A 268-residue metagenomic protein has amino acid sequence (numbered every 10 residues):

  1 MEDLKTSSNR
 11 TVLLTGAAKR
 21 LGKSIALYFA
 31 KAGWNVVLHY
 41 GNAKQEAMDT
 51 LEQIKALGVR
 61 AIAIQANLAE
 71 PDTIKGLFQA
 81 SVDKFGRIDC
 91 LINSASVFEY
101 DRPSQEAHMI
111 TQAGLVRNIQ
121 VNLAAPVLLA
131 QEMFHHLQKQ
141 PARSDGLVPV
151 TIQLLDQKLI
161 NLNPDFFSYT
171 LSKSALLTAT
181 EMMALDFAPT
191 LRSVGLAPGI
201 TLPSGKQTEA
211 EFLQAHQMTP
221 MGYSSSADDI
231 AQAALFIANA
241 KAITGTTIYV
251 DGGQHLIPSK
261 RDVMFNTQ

Functional and structural regions predicted by a protein language model:
G16-R20: Conserved glycine-rich cofactor-binding loop
F29, R87, L177, F187-T201 (+1 more regions): Conserved Rossmann-fold SDR core element
A32-D49: Conserved glycine-rich Rossmann-like NAD(P)H-binding loop of the short-chain dehydrogenase/reductase
K44, Q65-L77, Q112, D228: The beta1-alpha1 cofactor-binding region of Rossmann-like NAD(H)/NADP(H)-dependent oxidoreductases
S96-E99, H108-G114, N118, A124-V127 (+3 more regions): Catalytic loop of short-chain dehydrogenase/reductase
D165-S168, M183, G195-T219, S259-Q268: A glycine/serine/threonine-rich, flexible loop-to-helix segment that serves as the NAD(P) cofactor-binding "lid"
T219-I230: A conserved structural motif in NAD(P)-dependent oxidoreductases
D228-V250, H255-L256: C-terminal substrate-recognition "lid" of short-chain dehydrogenase/reductases
